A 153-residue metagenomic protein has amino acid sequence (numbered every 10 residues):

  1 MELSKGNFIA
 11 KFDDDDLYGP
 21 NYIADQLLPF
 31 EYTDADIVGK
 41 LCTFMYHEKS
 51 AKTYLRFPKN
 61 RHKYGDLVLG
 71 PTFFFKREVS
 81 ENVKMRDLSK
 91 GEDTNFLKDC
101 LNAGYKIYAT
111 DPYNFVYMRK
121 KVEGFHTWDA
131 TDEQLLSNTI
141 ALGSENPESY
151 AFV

Functional and structural regions predicted by a protein language model:
M1-E2, L97-K98: Short, conserved alpha-helix that lines the donor NDP-sugar binding/gating region of sugar-transfer enzymes
I9: Short aromatic/hydrophobic "clamp" motif used to bind/position activated sugar donors
D13-L17: The conserved acidic donor/metal-binding loop of glycosyltransferases
N21-K52: Conserved donor NDP-sugar-binding/catalytic core segment of glycosyltransferases
V38, F44-M45, K52-F75: A recurrent flexible, glycine/aromatic-enriched loop bordering the glycosyltransferase active site that acts as
L41, I107-F115: Catalytic beta-strand/loop signature of glycosyltransferases that borders the donor
K90-F96, Y105: Acidic donor-binding loop at a coil-to-helix junction in glycosyltransferase catalytic cores that engages
Y105, M118-E145: Nucleotide-sugar-dependent glycosyltransferase catalytic core
